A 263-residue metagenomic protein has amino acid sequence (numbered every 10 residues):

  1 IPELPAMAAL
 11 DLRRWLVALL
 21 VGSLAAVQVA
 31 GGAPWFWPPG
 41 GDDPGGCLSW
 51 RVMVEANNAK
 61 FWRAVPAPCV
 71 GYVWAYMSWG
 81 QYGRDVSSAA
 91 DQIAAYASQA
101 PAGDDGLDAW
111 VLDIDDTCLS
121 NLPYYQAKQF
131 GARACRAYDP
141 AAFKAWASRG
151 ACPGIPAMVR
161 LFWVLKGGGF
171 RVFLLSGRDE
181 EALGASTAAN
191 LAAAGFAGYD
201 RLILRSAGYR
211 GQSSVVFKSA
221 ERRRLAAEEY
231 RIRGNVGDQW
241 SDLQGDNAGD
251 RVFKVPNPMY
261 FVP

Functional and structural regions predicted by a protein language model:
P5-L112: Non-catalytic pre-domain segments flanking phosphatase-related domains
F61, C69, G83, G103-A109 (+2 more regions): Active-site neighborhood of HAD-like aspartate-dependent phosphohydrolases
Y76-G83, K144-A151, F173-D179, Y209-Q212: Second-shell loop/turn segments in exported
S88, Q92, A141, A145 (+4 more regions): Extracytoplasmic/secreted proteins, especially bacterial periplasmic and envelope-associated proteins
D105-D108, K166-F173, A197-R201, E229-R233 (+1 more regions): Loop/turn elements at helix/coil->beta-strand transitions in domains of secreted/extracellular proteins
D116, M158-L191, R201-R205: Substrate-recognition element of Asp-dependent hydrolases with the DxDx(T/V) motif
E181-R233: Substrate-recognition "cap/lid" segment bordering the active-site pocket of phosphatases
S219-P263: Acidic, Mg2+-coordinating phosphoryl-transfer loop and its flanking beta/alpha structural elements, shared across
